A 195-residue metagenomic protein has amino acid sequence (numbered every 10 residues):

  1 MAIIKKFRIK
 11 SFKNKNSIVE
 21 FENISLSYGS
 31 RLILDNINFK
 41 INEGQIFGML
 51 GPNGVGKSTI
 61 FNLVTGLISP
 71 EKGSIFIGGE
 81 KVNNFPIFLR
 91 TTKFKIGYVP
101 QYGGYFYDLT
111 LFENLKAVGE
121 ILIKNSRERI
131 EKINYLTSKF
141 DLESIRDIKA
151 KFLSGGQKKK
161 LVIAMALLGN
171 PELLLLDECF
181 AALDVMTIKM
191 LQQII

Functional and structural regions predicted by a protein language model:
L50-P52: The feature captures the beta-strand-to-loop junction immediately N-terminal to the Walker
T65: Helix-to-loop junction immediately C-terminal to a conserved catalytic motif
G73-N83, T91-F94: Conserved ABC transporter NBD signature motif
K116, R127-I145: Conserved ABC ATPase "signature" region
K149-L153: Conserved ABC ATPase signature
I163: Hydrophobic anchor residue at the start of the ABC signature
L174-E178: Catalytic Walker B motif of ABC-type/P-loop ATPase nucleotide-binding domains
